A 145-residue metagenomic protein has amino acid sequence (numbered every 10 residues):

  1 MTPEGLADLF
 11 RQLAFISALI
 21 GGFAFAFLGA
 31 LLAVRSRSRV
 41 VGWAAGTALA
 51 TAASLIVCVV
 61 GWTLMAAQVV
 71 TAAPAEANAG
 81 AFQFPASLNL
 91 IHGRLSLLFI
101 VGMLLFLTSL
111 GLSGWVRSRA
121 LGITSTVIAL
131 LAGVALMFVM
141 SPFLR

Functional and structural regions predicted by a protein language model:
M1-F10, R145: Short, strongly hydrophobic alpha-helical membrane anchors
A7-L9, S36, S87: Hydrophobic alpha-helical segments, principally membrane-spanning helices and signal/leader peptides
D8-I16, A48-T51: Alpha-helical transmembrane segments
Q12-A30: The first (N-terminal) embedded transmembrane alpha-helix
F27-W43: Membrane-interface helix-loop junction between the first two transmembrane segments
R39-R145: Alpha-helical transmembrane segments of integral membrane proteins
